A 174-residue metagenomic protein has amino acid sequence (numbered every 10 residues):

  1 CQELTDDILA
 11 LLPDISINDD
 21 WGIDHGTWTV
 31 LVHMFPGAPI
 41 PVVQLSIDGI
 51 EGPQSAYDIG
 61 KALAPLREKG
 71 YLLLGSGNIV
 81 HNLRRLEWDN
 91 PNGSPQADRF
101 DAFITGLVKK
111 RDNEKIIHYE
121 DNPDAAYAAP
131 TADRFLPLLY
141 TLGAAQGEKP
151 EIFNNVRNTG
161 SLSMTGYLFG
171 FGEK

Functional and structural regions predicted by a protein language model:
T5-S55: Internal, conserved structured core segments that host functional sites
D7-A10, I40-P41, G49-E51, Y57-D58 (+2 more regions): Surface-exposed, charge/polar-rich loops and edge strands
